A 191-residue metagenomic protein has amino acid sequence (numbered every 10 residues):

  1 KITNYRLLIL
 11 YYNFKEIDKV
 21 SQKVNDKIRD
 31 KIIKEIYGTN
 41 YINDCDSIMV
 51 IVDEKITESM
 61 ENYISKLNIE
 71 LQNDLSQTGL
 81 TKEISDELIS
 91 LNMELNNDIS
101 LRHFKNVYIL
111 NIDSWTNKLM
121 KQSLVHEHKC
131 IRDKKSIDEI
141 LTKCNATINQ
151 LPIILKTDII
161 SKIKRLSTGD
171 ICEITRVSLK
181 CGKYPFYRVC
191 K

Functional and structural regions predicted by a protein language model:
K1-I112: N-terminal intrinsically disordered, low-complexity, charge/repeat-rich segments that act as generic
N92-I140: Extended boundary segments
A146-D158: Short, structured beta-strand/loop micro-motifs enriched in basic residues and often containing a Trp
I160-K162: Short, conserved secondary-structure segments in the cores of folded domains
D170-I171: Structural motif
R176-V177: Short, surface-exposed secondary-structure boundary micro-motifs
G182-K191: Short, compositionally biased
